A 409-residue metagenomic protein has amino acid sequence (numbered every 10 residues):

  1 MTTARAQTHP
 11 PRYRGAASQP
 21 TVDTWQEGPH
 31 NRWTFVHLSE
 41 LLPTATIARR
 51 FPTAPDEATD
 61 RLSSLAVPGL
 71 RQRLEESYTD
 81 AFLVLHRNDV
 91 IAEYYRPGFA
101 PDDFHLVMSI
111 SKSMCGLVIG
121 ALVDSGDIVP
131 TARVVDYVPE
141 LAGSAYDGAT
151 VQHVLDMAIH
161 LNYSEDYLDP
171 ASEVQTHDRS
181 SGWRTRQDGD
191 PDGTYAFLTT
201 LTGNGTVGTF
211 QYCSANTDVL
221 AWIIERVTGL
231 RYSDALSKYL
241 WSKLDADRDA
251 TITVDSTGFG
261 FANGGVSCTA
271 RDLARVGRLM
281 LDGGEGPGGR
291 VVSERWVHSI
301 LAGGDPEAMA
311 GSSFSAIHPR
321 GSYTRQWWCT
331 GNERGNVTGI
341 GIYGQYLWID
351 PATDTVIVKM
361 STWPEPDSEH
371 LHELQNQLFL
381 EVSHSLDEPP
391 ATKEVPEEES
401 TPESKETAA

Functional and structural regions predicted by a protein language model:
M1-A100, S125-I128, D156, H160 (+2 more regions): N-terminal leader/targeting segments and the immediately adjacent pre-domain N-terminus
R71, G120, V135, Q152-L155 (+9 more regions): Non-transmembrane alpha-helical segments in soluble domains of secreted/periplasmic/extracellular proteins
Q72-A81, R96-D127, T131-A145, A149 (+2 more regions): Short active-site loop at a secondary-structure junction that contains or immediately precedes the catalytic residue(s)
N88, L106-P130, V154, L220-I224 (+1 more regions): Active-site SXXK
Y95, P101-D102, D166-D169, D178-T257: Catalytic-site signature segments of enzymes, centered on catalytic residues
L106, D124-D166, R226-G264, C268: Active-site helix/loop module of the DD-peptidase/beta-lactamase fold, centered on the serine-lysine SxxK catalytic
M157, N216-I223, G264-E285, Q345-S361: Active-site-proximal alpha-helical segments within enzyme catalytic domains
D247-A250, L301-V356, E397: Active-site Gly/Thr loop motif
